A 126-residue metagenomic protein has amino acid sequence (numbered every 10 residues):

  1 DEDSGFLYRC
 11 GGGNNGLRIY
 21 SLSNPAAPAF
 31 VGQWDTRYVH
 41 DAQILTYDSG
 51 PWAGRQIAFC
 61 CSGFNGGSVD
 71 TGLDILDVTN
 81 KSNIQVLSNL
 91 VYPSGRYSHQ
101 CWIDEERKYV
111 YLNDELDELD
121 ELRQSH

Functional and structural regions predicted by a protein language model:
D1-H126: Feature marking well-ordered beta-strand scaffolds used for ligand recognition
